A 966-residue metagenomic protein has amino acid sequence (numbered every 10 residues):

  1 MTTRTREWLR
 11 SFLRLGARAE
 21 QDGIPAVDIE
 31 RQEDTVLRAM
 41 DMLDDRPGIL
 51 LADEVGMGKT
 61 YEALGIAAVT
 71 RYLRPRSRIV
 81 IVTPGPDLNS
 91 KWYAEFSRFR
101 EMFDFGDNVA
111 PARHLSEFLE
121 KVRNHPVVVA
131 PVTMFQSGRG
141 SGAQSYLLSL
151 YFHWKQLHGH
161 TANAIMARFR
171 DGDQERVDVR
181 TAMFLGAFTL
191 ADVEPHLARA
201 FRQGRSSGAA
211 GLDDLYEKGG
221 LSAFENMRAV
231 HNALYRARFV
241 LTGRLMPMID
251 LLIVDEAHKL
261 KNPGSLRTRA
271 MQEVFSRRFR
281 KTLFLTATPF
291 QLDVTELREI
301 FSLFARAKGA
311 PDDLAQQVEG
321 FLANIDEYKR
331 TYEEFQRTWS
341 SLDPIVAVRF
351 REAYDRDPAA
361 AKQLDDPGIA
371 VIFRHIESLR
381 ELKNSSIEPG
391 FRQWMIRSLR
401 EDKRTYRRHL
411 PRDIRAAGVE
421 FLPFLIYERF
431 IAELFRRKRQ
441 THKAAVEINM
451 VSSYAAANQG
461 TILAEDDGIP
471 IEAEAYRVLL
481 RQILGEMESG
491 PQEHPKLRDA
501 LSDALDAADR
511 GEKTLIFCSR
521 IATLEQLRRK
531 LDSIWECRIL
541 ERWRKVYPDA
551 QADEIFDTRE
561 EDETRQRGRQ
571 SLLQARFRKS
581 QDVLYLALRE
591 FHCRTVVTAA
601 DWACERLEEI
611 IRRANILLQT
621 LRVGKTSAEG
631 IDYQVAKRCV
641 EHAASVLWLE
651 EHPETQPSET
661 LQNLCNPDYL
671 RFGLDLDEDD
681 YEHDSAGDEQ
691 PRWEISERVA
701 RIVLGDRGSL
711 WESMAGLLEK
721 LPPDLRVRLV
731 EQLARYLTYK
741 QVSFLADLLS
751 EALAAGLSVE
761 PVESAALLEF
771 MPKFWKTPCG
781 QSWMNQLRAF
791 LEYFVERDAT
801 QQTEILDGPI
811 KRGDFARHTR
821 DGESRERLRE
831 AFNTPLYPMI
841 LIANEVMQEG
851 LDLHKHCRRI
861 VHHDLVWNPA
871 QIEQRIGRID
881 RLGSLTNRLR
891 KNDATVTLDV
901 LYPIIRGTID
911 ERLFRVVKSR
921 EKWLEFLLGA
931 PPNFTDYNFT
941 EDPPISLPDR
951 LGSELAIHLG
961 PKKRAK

Functional and structural regions predicted by a protein language model:
M1-M42, P47-L51, M57-L836, N844-D852 (+2 more regions): Helicase motor interdomain insertion/brace
H863-V866: Short beta->alpha connector loops at strand-helix junctions that form conserved, small/polar/Pro-enriched
N868-K891: Conserved SF2 helicase motif VI
